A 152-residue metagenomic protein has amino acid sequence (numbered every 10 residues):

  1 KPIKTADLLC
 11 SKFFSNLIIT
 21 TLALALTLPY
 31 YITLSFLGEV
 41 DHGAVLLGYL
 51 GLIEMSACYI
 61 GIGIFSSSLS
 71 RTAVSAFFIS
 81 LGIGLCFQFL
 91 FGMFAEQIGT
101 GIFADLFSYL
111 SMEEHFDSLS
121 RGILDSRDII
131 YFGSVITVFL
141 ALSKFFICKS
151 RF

Functional and structural regions predicted by a protein language model:
K1-T5: Short helix-to-coil transition segments within interhelical loops that connect adjacent transmembrane helices
L9, L46-L47, I130, C148: Generic structural signal for individual residues within well-ordered alpha-helical segments across diverse proteins
C10-V74: Secretory targeting signals
T27, G51, I83-G84, I147: Residue-level signal for alpha-helical context at structural boundaries
Y31-S35, G63, S67, R71 (+4 more regions): Membrane-water interface at transmembrane helix exits
A76-F146, F152: Terminal transmembrane helical anchor/hairpin motif
